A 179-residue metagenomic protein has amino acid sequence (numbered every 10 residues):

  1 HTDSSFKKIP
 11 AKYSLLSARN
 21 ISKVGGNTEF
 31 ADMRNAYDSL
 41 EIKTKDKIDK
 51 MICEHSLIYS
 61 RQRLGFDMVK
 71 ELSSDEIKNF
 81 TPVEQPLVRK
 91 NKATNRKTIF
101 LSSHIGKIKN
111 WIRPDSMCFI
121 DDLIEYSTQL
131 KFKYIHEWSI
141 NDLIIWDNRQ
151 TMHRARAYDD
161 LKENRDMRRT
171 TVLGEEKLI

Functional and structural regions predicted by a protein language model:
H1-L143, N148-I179: Non-heme Fe(II) oxygenase catalytic core, chiefly the N-lobe of the double-stranded beta-helix
